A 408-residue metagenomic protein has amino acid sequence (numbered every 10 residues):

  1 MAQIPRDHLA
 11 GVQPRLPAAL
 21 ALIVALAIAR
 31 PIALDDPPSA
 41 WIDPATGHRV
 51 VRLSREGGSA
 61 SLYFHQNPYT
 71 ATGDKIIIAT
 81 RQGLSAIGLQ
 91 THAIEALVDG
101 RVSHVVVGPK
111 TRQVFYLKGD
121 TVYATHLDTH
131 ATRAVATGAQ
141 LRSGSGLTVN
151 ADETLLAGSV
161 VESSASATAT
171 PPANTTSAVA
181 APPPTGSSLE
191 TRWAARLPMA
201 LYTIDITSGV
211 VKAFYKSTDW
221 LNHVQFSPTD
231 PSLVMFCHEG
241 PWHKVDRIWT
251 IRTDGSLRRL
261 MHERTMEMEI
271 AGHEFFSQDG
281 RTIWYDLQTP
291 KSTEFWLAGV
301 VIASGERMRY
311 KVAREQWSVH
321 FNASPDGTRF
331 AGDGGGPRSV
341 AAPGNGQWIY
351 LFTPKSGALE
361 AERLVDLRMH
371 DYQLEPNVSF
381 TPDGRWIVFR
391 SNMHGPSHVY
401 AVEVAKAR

Functional and structural regions predicted by a protein language model:
R30-V51, E190-Y202: Blade/loop signatures of beta-propeller domains
I32, G158-R196, C237-V245, Q288-K291 (+2 more regions): Short, conserved, GDST-rich strand-edge loop motifs in beta-rich repeat architectures
W41-S61, A361-E362: A short helix->beta-strand "capping" segment at the edge of beta-propeller domains
I76, V114, L156, L233-V234 (+3 more regions): Hydrophobic beta-strand positions that form the internal "hydrophobic ladder" of WD40/Gbeta-like beta-propeller blades
R101-H104, G108-A200, G209, A213-K216: Asp-box/WD-like beta-propeller blade repeats and closely related beta-sheet repeat scaffolds
D286, P290-W296, K311-E360: Loop/turn-rich, solvent-exposed surfaces of beta-rich toroidal or solenoidal domains
R309-N322, A358-P382: Conserved blade-ending motifs and adjacent loop-strand segments that build the rim/top face of beta-propeller domains
E375-R408: Blade-level signature of beta-propeller repeat domains, shared across WD40, Kelch, NHL, RCC1 and BNR/Asp-box propellers
